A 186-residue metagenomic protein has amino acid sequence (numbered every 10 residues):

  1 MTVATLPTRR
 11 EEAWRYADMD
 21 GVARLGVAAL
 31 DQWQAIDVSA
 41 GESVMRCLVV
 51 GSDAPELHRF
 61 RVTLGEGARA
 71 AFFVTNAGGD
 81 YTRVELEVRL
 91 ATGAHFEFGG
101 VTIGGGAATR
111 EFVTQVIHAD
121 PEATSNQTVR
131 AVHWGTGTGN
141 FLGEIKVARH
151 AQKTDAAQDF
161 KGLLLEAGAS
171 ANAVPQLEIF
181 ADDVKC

Functional and structural regions predicted by a protein language model:
T2-V27: Terminal amphipathic alpha-helical/low-complexity segments used for targeting or macromolecular assembly
G21-C186: Conserved beta-strand/loop scaffold segments within soluble protein domains that form the structured core and edges
